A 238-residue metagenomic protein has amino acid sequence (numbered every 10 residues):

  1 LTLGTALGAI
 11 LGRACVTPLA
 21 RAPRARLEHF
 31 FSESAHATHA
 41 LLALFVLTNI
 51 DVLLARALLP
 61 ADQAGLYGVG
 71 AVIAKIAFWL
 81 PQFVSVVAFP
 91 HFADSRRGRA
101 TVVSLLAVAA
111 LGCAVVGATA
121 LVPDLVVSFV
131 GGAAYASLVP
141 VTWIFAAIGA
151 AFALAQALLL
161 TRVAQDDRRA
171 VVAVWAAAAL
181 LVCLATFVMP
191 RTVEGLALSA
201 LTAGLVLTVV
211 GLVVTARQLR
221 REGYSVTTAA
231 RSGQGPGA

Functional and structural regions predicted by a protein language model:
L1-P18, V193-R217: Hydrophobic alpha-helical transmembrane segments
L1-T48, L219-A238: Interhelical loop/hinge segments that connect adjacent transmembrane helices in multipass membrane
H29-A37, A55-K75, V139: Interfacial/gating helices of multi-pass transporter permease domains
F31, R96-A110, A118: Interfacial transmembrane-helix starts/ends
L58-A61, S95, A164-Q165, P190: Helix-loop interface residues and adjacent transmembrane-helix termini in multi-pass membrane transporters, primarily
A61, L121-A150: Interfacial segments at transmembrane-helix termini and the short loops linking adjacent helices
G70, A74-R96, A164: Helix-loop junctions and terminal segments of transmembrane helices in multi-pass membrane transport/translocation
D94, A147-V174: Membrane-interface junctions at transmembrane-helix termini in multi-pass inner-membrane proteins
